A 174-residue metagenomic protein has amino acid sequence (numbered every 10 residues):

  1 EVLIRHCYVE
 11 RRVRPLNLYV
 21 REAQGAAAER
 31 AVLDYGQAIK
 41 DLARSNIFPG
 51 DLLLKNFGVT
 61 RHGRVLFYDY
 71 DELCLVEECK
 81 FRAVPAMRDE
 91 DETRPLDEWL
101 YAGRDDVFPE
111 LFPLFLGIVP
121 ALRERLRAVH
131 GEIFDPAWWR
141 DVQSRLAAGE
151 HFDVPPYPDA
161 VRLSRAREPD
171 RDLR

Functional and structural regions predicted by a protein language model:
E1-D34, K40, R44-S45, P49: Conserved ATP-binding subdomain of kinase catalytic cores across diverse folds
V2-I4, P49, N56, S164-L173: Proteins with a high burden of low-complexity, intrinsically disordered sequence enriched in S/T/G/P/A and R, requiring
Y8, Y19, Y35, Y68-Y70 (+3 more regions): Sequence-level detector for tyrosine residue identity
R12-V13, T93, R123: Alpha-helix initiation and N-capping motif
P15-Y19, L75, F108-P109: Short, solvent-exposed coil/turn linker segments
F48-G103: Catalytic activation segment of kinase domains across protein kinase-like and atypical kinase folds
V65, W99-G103, V107-E110, L114-F115 (+1 more regions): Regulatory N- and C-terminal appendages and interdomain linkers associated with kinase/kinase-like NTP transferase
